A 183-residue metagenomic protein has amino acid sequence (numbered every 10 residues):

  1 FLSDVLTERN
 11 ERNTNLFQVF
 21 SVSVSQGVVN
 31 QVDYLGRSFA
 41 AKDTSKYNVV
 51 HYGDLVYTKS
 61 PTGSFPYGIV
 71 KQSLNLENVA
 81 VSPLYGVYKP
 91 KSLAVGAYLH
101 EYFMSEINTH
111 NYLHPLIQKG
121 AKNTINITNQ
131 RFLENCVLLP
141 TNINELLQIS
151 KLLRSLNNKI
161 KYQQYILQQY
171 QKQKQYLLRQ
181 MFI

Functional and structural regions predicted by a protein language model:
F1-D4, L138-I183: Amphipathic alpha-helical coiled-coil/heptad-repeat segments
F1-T14: Non-catalytic DNA-recognition/assembly elements of restriction-modification systems
V5-L6, V24, F103, M181: Hydrophobic aliphatic residues
N15-V22, H114-I117: Short coil/turn segments at secondary-structure boundaries
V22-G36, N78-V79: Short, basic/aromatic beta-hairpin or loop at an interaction surface
L35-S45: Short alpha-helix capping/helix-loop boundary micro-motifs
N48-N108, T128: A short beta-sheet element
N78-L84, I117-N144: A short glycine-rich beta-alpha junction/loop motif
